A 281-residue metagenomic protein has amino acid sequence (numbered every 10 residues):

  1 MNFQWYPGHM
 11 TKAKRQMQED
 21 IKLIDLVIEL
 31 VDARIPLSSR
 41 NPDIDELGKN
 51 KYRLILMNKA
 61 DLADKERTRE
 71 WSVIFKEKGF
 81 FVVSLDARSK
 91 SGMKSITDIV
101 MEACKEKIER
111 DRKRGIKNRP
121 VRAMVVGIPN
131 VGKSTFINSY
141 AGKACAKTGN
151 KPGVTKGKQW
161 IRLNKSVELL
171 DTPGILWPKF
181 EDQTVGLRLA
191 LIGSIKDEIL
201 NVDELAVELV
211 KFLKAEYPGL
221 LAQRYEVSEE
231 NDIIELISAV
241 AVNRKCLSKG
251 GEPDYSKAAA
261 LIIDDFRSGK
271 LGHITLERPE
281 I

Functional and structural regions predicted by a protein language model:
M1-L26, R34-D43, L47-R53, A60 (+2 more regions): Helix-rich effector regions associated with P-loop NTPase G domains
E29, I55-M57, V125: Structural beta-sheet core signal
D61-V126, C145, C246-L247, P253: Canonical P-loop GTPase G-domain recognition
S95, I99, T135, E208 (+1 more regions): Alpha-helical scaffold segments in soluble metabolic enzymes
K107-D111, N138, A144-N150, E216-L220: Short, structured loop/turn "capping" segments at alpha-beta junctions
I116-N118, Y140, I161-R162: Solvent-exposed alpha-helices and their adjacent loops that cap or buttress functional pockets in soluble metabolic
R122-G142, A146, T172: Glycine-rich phosphate-binding P-loop
